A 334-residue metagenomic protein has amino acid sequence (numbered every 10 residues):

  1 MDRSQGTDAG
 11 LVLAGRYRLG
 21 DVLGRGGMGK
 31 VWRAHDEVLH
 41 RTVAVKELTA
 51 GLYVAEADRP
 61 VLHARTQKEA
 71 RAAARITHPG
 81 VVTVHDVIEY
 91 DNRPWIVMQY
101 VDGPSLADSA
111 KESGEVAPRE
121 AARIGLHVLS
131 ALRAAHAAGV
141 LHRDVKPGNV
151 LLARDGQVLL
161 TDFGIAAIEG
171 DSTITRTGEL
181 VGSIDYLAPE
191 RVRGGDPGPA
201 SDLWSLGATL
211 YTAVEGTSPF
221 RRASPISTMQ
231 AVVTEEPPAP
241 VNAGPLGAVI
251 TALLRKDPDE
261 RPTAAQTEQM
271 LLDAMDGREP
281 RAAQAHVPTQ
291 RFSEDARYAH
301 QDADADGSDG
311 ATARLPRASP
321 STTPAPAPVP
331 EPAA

Functional and structural regions predicted by a protein language model:
M1-E294, Y298: Eukaryotic protein kinase
D295-A334: C-terminal or otherwise distal, non-catalytic regulatory regions appended to signaling enzyme catalytic cores
